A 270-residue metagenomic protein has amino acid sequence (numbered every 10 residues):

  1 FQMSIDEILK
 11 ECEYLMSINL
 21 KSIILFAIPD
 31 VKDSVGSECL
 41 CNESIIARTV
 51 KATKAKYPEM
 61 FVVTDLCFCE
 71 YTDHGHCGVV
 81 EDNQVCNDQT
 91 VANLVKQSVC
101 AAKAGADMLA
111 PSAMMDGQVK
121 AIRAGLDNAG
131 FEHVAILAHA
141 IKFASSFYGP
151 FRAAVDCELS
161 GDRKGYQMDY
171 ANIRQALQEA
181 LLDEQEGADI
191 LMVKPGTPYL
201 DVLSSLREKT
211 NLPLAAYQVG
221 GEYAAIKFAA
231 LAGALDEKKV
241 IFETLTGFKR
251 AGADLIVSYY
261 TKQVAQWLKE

Functional and structural regions predicted by a protein language model:
F1-E270: Alpha/beta enzyme core
